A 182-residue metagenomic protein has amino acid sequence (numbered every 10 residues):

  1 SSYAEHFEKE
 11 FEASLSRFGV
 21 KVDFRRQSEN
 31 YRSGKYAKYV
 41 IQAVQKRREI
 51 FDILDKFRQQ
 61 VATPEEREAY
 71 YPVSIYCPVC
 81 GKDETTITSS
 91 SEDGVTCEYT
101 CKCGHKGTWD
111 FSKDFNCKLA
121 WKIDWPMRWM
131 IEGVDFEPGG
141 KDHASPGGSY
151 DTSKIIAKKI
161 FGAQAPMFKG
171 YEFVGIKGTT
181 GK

Functional and structural regions predicted by a protein language model:
S1-F51, V61, S153: N-terminal Rossmann-like or analogous alpha/beta NTP/dinucleotide-binding catalytic cores that position adenine
K46-E49, Q60-K182: Alpha-helical recognition segments enriched in aromatics with Gly/Pro capping that present substrate-recognition
